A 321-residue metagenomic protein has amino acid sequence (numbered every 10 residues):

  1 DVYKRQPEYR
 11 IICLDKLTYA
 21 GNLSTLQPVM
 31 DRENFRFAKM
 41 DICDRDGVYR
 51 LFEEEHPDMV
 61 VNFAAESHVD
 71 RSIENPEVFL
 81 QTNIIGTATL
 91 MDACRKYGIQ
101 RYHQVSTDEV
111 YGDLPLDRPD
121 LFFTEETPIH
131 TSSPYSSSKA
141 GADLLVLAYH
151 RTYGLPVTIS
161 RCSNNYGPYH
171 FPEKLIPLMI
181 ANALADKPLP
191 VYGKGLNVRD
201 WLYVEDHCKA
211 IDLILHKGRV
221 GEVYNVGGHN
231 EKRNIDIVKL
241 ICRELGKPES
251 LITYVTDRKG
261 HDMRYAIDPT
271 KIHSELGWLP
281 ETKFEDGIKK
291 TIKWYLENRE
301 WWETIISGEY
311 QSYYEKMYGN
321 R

Functional and structural regions predicted by a protein language model:
D1-N165, K290, Y295-N298, T304-R321: N-terminal Rossmann-like NAD(P)+-binding domain of SDR-like oxidoreductases, especially those catalyzing
D1-R5, M40, P177, A183-R321: C-terminal substrate-binding subdomain of Rossmann-fold SDR/epimerase-dehydratase oxidoreductases
A20-G21, D46, H170, K232-D236 (+1 more regions): Residues that form or flank phosphate/diphosphate-binding pockets in enzymes that use nucleotide phosphates
L23, A88, L114, S138 (+4 more regions): Gly/Ser/Thr-rich beta-alpha loop segments that engage phosphate groups in nucleotides
V29, D117-R118, P172-I180, T256: A glycine/serine/threonine-rich, flexible loop-to-helix segment that serves as the NAD(P) cofactor-binding "lid"
G47, V78, I85, F171-L175 (+2 more regions): Residue-level recognition of oxygen-bearing side chains
T87-A88, A140-L147, P177-I180, C208-K209 (+1 more regions): Conserved active-site helix of classical SDR/Rossmann-fold NAD(P)-dependent CH-OH oxidoreductases
P119, T131-S138, P168, P172-I176 (+1 more regions): The catalytic Tyr-centered alpha-helix of NAD(P)H-dependent dehydrogenases
